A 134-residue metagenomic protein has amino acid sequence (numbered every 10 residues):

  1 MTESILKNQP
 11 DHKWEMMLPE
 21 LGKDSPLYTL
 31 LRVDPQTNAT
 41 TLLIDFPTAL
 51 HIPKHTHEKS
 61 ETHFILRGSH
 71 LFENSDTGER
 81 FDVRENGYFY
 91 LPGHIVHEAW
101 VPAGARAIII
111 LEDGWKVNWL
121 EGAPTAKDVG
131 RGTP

Functional and structural regions predicted by a protein language model:
M1-N38, A123-P134: A short, N-terminal "cap"/entry segment at the start of jelly-roll beta-barrel domains of the cupin/DSBH fold
I5, W100-P134: Double-stranded beta-helix
Y28-L30, T41-D45, T62, R80-D82 (+2 more regions): Conserved hydrophobic/aromatic beta-strand scaffold that supports enzyme active sites
P35-Q36, N74-H94: Short acidic-glycine-tyrosine-enriched beta hairpin
Q36-N38, P47-L50, S69-L71, G114-W115: Short, charged/polar surface micro-motifs in flexible loops or helix N-caps
L42-I44, I52-H57, N74, F81 (+1 more regions): Short histidine-centered beta-strand/loop micro-motifs that create catalytic or ligand/metal-coordination sites
T48, H57-D76: Glycine- and acidic-residue-biased ligand/ion/polar-headgroup-sensing regions
L66-R67, R84, A103: A cytosolic small-molecule/anion-sensing beta-strand core signal
